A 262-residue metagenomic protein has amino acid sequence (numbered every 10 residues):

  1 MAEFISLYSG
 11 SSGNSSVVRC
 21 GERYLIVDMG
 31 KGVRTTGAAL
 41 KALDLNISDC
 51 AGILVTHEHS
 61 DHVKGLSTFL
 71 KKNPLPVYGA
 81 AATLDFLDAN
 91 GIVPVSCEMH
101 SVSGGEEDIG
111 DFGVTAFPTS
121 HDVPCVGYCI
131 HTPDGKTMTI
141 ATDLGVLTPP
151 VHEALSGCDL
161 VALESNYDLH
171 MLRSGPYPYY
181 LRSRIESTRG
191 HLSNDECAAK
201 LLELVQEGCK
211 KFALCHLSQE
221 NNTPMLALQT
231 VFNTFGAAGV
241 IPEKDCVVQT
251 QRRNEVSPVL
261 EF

Functional and structural regions predicted by a protein language model:
M1-L43, V126-D143, L160: Conserved beta-strand hairpin/beta-sheet module of binuclear metal-dependent hydrolase folds, prominently
V27-G30, C50-E58, Y78-A81, T139-T142 (+3 more regions): Active-site neighborhood of phospho(di)ester-bond hydrolases with catalytic His/Asp-centered motifs
V33-G79: Active-site metal-binding motif and surrounding structural segment of the metallo-beta-lactamase
H59-V63, L84-F86, P124, V146-P149 (+2 more regions): Active-site environment of divalent metal-dependent phosphoester hydrolases
K64-N73, D88-G91, N222-Q229: Metal-dependent catalytic neighborhoods of phosphoester/phosphodiester hydrolases
A81-G135: Metallo-beta-lactamase
P149-Q249: Cap/insert and terminal regions of metallo-dependent hydrolase folds
C246-F262: Short, basic/aromatic-enriched C-terminal tail that caps enzymatic domains
